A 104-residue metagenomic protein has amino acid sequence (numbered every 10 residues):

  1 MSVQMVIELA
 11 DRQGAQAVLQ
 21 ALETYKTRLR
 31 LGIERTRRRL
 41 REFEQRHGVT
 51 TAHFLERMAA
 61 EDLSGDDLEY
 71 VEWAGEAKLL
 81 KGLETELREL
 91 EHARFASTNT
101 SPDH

Functional and structural regions predicted by a protein language model:
M1-H104: Extended, charge-rich alpha-helical interface modules
